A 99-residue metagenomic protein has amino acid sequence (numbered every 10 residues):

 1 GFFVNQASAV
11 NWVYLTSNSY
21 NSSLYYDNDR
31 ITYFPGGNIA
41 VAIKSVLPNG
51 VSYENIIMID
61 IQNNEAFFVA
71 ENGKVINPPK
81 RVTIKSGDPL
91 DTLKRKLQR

Functional and structural regions predicted by a protein language model:
G1-F2: Bacterial N-terminal signal peptides
Q6-I56, D60-R99: N-terminal secretory-pathway/extracellular module detecting exported/lumenal segments and adjacent signal-anchor/first
